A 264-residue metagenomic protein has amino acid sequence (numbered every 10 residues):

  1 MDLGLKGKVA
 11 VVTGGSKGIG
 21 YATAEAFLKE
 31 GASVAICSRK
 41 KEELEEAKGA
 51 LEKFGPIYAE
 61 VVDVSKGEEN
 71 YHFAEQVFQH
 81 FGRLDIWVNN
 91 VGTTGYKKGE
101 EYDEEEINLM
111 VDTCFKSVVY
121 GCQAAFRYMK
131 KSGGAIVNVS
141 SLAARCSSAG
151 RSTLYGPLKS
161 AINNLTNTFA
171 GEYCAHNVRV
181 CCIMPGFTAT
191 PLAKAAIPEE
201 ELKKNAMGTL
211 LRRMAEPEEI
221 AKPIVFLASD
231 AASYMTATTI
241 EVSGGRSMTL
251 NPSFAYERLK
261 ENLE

Functional and structural regions predicted by a protein language model:
V9, S16-G18: Conserved glycine-rich cofactor-binding loop
V61-F73, E104, E218-E219: The beta1-alpha1 cofactor-binding region of Rossmann-like NAD(H)/NADP(H)-dependent oxidoreductases
K98-V111, N205: Substrate-binding pocket helix/loop in short-chain dehydrogenase/reductase
C122, L158, T166: Active-site helix of classical SDR
R127, G171-A175, S233: Alpha-helical segment proximal to the catalytic Tyr-Lys
S141: Residue(s) in the substrate-gating loop at a strand-loop-helix junction that position the organic substrate next
T236-E264: Short C-terminal tail/terminal secondary-structure segment of NAD(P)H-dependent dehydrogenase/reductase domains
